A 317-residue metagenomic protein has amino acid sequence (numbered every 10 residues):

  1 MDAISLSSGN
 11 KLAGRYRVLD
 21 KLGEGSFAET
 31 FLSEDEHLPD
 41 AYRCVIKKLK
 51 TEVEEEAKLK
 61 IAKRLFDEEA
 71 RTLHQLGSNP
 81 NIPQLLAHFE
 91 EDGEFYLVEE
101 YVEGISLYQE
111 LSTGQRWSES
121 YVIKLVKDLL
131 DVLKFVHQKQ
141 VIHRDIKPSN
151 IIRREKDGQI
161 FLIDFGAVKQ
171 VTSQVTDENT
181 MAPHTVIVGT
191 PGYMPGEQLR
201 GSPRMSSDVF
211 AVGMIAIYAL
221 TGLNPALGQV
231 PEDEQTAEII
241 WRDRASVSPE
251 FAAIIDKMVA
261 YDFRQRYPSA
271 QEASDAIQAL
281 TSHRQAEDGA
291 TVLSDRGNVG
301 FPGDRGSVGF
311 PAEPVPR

Functional and structural regions predicted by a protein language model:
L19-S26, T30: Protein kinase glycine-rich loop
E55-Q75: AlphaC helix of the eukaryotic protein kinase fold
H88: Activation-segment/catalytic-loop signature of the eukaryotic protein kinase fold
D92-S106, E110: Conserved short submotifs of the Hanks-type protein kinase catalytic core that shape the nucleotide-binding pocket
L125-V126: Activation segment signature within eukaryotic-like protein kinase domains
L129-V141: Protein kinase catalytic-loop region centered on the HRD/HxD motif
T180-E197: Conserved activation segment of eukaryotic-like protein kinases, specifically the C-terminal portion of the activation
